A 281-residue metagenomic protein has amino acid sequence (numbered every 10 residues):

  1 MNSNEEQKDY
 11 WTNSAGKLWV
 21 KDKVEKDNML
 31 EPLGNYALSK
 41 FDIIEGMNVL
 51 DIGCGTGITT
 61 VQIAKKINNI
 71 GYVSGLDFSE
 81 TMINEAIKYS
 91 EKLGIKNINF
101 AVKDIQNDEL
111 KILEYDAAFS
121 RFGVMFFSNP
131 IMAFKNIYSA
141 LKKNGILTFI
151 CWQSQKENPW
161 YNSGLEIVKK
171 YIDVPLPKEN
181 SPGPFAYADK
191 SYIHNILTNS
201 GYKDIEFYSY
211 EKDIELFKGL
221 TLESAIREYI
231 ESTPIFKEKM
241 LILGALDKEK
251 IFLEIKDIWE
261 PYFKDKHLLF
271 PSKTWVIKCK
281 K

Functional and structural regions predicted by a protein language model:
M1-M47, I58-Q62, M82-E85, Y89 (+1 more regions): Conserved class I S-adenosyl-L-methionine
N4-K8, A15-D22, E206-K266: C-terminal helical/coil "lid" or tail adjacent to the Rossmann-like core of SAM-dependent
N48-D108, M132: Class I SAM-dependent methyltransferase SAM/SAH-binding core
N68, F127-S128, L141-K143: Helix-to-beta-strand junctions that scaffold the AdoMet/dcAdoMet cofactor pocket in Class I SAM-dependent enzymes
Q106-A118: A short acidic, Gly/Pro-enriched loop at the edge of an enzyme's catalytic core that lines a small-molecule cofactor
D116-I131, Q153: A short SAM/SAH-binding and catalytic strip from SAM-dependent methyltransferases
I131, K142, I146-K218: Conserved catalytic/acceptor-binding region of the Class I
S200-K203, I226, K273-K281: Core SAM-dependent methyltransferase catalytic element
